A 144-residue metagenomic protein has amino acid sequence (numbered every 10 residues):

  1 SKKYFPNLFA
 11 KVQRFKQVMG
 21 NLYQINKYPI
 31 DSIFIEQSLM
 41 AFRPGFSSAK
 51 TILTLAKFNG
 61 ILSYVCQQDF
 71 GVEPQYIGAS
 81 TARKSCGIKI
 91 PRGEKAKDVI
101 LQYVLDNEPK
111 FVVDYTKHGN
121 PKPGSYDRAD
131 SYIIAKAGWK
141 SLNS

Functional and structural regions predicted by a protein language model:
S1-S144: Phosphate- and other anionic-substrate recognition elements at nucleic-acid/protein interfaces
